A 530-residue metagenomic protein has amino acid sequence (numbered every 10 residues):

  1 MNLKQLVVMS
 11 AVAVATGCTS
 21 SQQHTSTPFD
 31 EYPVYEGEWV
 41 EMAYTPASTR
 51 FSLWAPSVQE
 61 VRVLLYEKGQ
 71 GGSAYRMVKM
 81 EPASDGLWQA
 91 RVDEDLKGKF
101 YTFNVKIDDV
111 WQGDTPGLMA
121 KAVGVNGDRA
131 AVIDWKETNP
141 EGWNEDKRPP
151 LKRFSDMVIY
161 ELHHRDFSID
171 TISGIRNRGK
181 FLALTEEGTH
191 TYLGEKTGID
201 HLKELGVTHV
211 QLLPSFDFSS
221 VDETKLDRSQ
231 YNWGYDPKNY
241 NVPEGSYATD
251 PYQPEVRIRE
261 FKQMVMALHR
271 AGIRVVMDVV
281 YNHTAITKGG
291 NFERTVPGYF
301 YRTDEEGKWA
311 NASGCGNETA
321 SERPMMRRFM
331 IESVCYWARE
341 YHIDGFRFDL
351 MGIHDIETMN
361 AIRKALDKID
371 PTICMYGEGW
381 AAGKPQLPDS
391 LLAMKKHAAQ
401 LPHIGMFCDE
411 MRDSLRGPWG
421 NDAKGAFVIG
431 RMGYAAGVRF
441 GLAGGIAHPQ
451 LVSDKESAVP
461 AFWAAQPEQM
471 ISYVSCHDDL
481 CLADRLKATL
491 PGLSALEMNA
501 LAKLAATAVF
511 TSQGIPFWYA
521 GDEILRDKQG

Functional and structural regions predicted by a protein language model:
M1-V7: Bacterial N-terminal signal peptides that target proteins for export
T16-G17: C-terminal motif of bacterial Sec signal peptides marking the signal peptidase cleavage site
Q23-P46, P82-G188: The feature marks proteins involved in alpha-glucan
A47-F51: Structural beta-strand segments of beta-rich domains
L53, F103, L162, L212 (+8 more regions): Conserved, mostly hydrophobic/aromatic
W54-V61, L96: Short proline/glycine-enriched turn/loop motifs at strand-loop junctions of beta-rich domains
A122, R165-Y341, H354-D370, C374 (+1 more regions): Substrate-binding/active-site clefts of carbohydrate-active enzymes
A130-I133, R363-K364, K368-Q529: Conserved alpha/beta catalytic core and glycan-binding cleft of carbohydrate-active enzymes
